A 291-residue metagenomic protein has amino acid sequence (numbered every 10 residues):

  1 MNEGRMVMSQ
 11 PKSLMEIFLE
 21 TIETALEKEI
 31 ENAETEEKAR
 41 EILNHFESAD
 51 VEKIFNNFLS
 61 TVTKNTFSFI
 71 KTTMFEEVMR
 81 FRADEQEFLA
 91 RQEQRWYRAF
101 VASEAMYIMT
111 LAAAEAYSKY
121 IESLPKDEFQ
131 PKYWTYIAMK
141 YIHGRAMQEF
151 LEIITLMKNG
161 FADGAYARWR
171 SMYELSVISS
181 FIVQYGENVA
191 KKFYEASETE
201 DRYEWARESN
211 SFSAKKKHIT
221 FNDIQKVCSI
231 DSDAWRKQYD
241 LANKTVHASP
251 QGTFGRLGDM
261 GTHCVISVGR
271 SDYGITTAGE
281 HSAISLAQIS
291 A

Functional and structural regions predicted by a protein language model:
M1-R98: Extreme N-terminal leader/anchor segments
N2, M8-S9, S123-K140, Q148-A162 (+2 more regions): Short non-catalytic regulatory patches outside canonical folded cores
E76-K140: N-terminal, Lys/Arg-enriched amphipathic/low-complexity engagement segments that precede the first folded domain
R98, A102-A112, A116, R145 (+6 more regions): Charged, amphipathic alpha-helical oligomerization/scaffolding segments
Y194-Y203, G258-R270: Carbohydrate-binding/catalytic loop surfaces
W235-I266: A structured, mid-to-C-terminal "fold-capping" secondary-structure block
H263-A291: Amphipathic, Lys/Arg-enriched alpha-helical patches that create a basic surface for binding polyanionic ligands
